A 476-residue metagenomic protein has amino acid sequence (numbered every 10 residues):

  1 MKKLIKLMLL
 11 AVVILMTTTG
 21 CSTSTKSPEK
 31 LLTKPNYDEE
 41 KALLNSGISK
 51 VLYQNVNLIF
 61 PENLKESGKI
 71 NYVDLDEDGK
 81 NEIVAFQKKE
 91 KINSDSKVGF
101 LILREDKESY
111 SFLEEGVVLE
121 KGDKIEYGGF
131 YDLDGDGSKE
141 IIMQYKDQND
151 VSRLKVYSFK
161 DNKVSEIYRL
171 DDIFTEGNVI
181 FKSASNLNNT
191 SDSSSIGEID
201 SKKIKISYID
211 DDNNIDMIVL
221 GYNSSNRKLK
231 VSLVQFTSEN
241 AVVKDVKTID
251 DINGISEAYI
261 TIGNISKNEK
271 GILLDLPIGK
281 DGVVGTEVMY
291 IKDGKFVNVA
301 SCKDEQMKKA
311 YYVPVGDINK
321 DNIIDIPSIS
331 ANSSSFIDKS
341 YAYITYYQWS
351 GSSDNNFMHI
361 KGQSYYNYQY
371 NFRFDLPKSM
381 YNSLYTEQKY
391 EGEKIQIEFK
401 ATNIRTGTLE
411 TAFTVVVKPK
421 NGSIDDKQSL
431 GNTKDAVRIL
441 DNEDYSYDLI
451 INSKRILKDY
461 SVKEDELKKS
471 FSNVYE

Functional and structural regions predicted by a protein language model:
M1-M8: Bacterial N-terminal signal peptides that target proteins for export
L4, D106, I329, L457-Y460: Short, structured coil/loop segments at alpha-helix boundaries
A11-L15: Alpha-helical transmembrane segments
M16-G20: C-terminal motif of bacterial Sec signal peptides marking the signal peptidase cleavage site
C21-T386, G392, G431-S446, K469-E476: Beta-propeller-forming repeat regions
D106, P277, K400-T406, N442-E443 (+1 more regions): Secondary-structure transition/turn motif
P377-V437: Secretory pathway targeting signatures of secreted, lumenal, and periplasmic proteins
Y447-E476: Surface-exposed amphipathic alpha-helical segments
